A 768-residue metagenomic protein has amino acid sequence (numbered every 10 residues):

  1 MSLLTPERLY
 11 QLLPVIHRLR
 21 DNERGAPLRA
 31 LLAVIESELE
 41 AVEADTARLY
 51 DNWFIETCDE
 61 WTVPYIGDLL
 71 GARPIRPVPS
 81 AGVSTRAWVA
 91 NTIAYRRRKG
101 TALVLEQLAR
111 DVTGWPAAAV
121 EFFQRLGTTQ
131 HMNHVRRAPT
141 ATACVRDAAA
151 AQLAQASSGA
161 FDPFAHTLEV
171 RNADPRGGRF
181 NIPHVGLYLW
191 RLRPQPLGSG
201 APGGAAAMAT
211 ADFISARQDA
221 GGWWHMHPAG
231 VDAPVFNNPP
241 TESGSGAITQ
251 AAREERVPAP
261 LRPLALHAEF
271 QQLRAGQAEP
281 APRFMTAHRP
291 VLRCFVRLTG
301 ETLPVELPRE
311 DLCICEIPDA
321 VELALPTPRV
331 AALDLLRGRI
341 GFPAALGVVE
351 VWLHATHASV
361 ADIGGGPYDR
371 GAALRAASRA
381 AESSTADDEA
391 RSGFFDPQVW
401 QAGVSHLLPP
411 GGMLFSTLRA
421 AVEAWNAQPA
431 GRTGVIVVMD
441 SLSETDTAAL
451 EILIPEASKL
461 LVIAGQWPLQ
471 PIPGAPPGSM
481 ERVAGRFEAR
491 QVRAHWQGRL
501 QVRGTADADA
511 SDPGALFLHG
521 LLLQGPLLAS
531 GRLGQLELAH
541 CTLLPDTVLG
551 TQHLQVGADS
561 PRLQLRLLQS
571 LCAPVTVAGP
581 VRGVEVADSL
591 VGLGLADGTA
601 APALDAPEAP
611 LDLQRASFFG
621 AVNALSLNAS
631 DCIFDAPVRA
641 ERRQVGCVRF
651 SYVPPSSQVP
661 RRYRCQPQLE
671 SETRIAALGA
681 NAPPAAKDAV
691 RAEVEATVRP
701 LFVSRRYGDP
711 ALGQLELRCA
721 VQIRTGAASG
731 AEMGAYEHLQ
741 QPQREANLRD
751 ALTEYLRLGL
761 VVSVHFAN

Functional and structural regions predicted by a protein language model:
M1-E382, D387, D396: Compositionally biased, low-complexity/repeat regions
V89, G411-R486, L522-L527: N-terminal extracellular ligand-recognition/capping segment immediately after the signal peptide
A117, A331-A361, R639-N681: C-terminal, active-site-flanking charged/polar segments
A372-A373, G465-G498, A539-R562, R566-L568 (+3 more regions): Acidic/polar low-complexity surface segments
G434, L450, S458-L460, G485 (+17 more regions): The right-handed parallel beta-helix/beta-solenoid scaffold, focusing on the short coil/turn and N-cap positions
M439, I463-G465, R490, Q497 (+16 more regions): Feature marks extracellular polysaccharide-active and adherence modules
T447-A449, I472-A475, A506, L523-S530 (+6 more regions): Short glycine/acidic-rich loop motifs that flank beta-strands on beta-rich extracellular proteins
R662-N768: Extracellular/surface-exposed low-complexity segments
